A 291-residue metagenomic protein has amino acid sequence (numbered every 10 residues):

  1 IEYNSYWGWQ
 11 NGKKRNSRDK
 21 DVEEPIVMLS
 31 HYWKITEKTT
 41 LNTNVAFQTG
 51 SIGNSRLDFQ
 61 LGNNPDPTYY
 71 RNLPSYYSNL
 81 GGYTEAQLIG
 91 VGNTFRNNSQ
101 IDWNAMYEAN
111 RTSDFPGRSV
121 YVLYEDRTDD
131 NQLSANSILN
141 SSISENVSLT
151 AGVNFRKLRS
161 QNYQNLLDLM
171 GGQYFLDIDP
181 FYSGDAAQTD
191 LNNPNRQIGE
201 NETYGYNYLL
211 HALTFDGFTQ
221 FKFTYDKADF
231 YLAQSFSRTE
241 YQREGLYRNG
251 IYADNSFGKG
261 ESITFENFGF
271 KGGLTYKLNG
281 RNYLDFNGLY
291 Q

Functional and structural regions predicted by a protein language model:
I1-S30, S55-Y124, D185-I198: Acidic/polar loop-and-plug regions of large Gram-negative outer-membrane beta-barrel proteins
E2-W7, D130-Q132, N136-I138, T150 (+1 more regions): Solvent-exposed loop/turn elements at secondary-structure boundaries
W9-Q10, R18-E24, I52, D126-Q132 (+2 more regions): Transmembrane beta-barrel outer-membrane domains
V22-S51, K157: P-loop NTPase catalytic cores that bind/hydrolyze ATP
V27-W33, T43, A135-S141, A151 (+2 more regions): Residues on the lipid-exposed face of transmembrane beta-strands in outer-membrane beta-barrel proteins
N44-A46, R56-Q60, G152, N165-L167: Composition- and surface-driven signal marking solvent-exposed, interaction-prone regions in large proteins
V122, S148-Q291: Signature of Gram-negative outer-membrane beta-barrel scaffolds
